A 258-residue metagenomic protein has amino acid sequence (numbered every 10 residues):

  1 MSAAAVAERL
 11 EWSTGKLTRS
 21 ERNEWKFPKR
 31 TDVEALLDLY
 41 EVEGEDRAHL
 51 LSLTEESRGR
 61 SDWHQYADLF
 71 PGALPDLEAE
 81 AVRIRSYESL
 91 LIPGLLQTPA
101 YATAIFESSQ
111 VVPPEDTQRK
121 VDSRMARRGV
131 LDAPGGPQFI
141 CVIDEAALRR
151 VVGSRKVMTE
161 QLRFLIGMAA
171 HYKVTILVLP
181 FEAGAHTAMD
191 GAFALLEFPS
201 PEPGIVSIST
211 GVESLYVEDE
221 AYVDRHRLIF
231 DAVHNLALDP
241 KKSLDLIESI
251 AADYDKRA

Functional and structural regions predicted by a protein language model:
S2, T31-D32, E160, F164: Short Gly/charged-rich anion-binding patches and loops
A4-R9, R22, K26-R149, A232-A258: Interdomain hinge/linker segments and adjacent boundary elements that couple functional modules
G135, V152-A258: C-terminal regulatory/effector modules of DNA-binding transcriptional regulators
